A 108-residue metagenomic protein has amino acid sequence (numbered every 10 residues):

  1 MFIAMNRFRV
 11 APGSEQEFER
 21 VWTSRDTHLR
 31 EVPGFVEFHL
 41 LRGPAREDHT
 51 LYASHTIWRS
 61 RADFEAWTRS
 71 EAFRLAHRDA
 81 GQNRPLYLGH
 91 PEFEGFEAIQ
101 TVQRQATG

Functional and structural regions predicted by a protein language model:
F2, H39-D48, R78-G108: Glycine-rich beta-strand-turn "strand-cap" elements at beta-sheet edges
I3-F8: Active-site-flanking beta-strand signature of metal-NTP-handling nucleotidyl enzymes and homologous cyclase-like
R9, L41, H55-I57: Short hydrophobic/aromatic beta-strand micro-patches that form the beta-sheet surface supporting nucleotide- or nucleic
V10-E19: Short, surface-exposed ligand-recognition loops at beta-strand->loop->(often short) alpha-helix junctions that present
P12, P44, R61-A62: Feature marks short, surface-exposed loop/turn motifs that line or immediately flank catalytic pockets and channel
R20, S24-V36, L51, I57-E94: An amphipathic, aromatic/His-enriched active-site/gating alpha helix that lines ligand/cofactor pockets
